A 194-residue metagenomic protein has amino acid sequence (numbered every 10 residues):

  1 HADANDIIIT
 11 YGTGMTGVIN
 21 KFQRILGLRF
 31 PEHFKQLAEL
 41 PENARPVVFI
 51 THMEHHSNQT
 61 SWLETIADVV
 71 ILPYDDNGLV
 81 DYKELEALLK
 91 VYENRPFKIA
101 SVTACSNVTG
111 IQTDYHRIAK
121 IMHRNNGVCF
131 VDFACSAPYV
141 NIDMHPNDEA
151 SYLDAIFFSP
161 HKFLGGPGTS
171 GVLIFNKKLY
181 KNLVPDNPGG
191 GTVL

Functional and structural regions predicted by a protein language model:
H1-L194: Pyridoxal 5′-phosphate
